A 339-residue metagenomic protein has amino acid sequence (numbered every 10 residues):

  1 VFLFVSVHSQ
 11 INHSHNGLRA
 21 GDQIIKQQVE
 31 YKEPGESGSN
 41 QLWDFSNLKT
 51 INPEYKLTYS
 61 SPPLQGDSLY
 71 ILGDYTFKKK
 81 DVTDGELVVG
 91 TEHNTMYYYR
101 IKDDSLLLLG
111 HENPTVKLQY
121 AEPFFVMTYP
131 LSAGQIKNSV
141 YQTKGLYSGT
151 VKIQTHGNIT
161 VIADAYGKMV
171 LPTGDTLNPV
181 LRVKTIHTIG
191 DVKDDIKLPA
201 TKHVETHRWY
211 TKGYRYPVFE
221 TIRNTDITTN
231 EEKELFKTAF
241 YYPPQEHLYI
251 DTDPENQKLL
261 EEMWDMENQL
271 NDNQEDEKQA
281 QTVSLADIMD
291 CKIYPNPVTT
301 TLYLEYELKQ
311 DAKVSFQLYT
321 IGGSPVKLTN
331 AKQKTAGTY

Functional and structural regions predicted by a protein language model:
F4-S6: N-terminal signal peptide c-region/cleavage motif recognized by signal peptidases
Q10-K102: Solvent-exposed N-terminal domain segments of exported/luminal and surface proteins
I11-E54, T143-E277: Acidic, serine/threonine-rich low-complexity disordered tracts
K79-I159, A163: Extracellular-facing segments of soluble proteins and assemblies that are Gly/Ser/Thr-biased and enriched in aromatics
L131, K212, L318-I321: Short, acidic, Ser/Thr-enriched surface-loop or helix-capping motifs
Q135, G174-D175, Y216, S324-P325 (+1 more regions): Residue-level signal for well-ordered, solvent-exposed loop/turn and beta-edge residues enriched in charged/polar side
L285-Y294, V298-Y339: C-terminal outer-membrane/trafficking sorting elements
